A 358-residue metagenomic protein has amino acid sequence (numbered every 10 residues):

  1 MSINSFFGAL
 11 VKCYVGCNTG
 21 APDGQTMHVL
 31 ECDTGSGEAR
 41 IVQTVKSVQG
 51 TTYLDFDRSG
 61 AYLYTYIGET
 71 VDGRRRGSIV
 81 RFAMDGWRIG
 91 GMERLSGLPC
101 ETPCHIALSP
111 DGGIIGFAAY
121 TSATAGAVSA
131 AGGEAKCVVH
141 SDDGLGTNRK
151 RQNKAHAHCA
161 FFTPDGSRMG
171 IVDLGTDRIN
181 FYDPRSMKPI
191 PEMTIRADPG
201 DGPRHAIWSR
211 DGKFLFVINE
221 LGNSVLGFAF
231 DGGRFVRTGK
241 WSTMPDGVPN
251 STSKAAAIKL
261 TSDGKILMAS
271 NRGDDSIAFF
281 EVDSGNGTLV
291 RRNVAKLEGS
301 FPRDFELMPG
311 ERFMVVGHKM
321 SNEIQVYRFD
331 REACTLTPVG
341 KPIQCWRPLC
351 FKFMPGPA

Functional and structural regions predicted by a protein language model:
L10-V11, S59-A61, D111-G113, D165-S167 (+3 more regions): Short coil/turn segments that connect the beta-strands within blades of beta-propeller domains
V15-A21, T65-E69, G73, F117-Y120 (+6 more regions): Conserved beta-strand positions in repeat-built beta-propeller and related beta-rich domains
D23, Q49-T52, T102-C104, H156 (+6 more regions): Beta-rich catalytic cores
V29-G37, F82-R88, A127-K136, Y182-K188 (+3 more regions): Short loop/turn segments immediately following beta-strands, especially the blade-tip and inter-blade linker loops
I89-C159: Asp-box/WD-like beta-propeller blade repeats and closely related beta-sheet repeat scaffolds
K136-Q152, T194-I195, T238-N250, I343-P357: Surface-exposed loop and turn segments in beta-propeller and other repeat-based domains that flank or scaffold
T252-K319: Loop/turn-rich, solvent-exposed surfaces of beta-rich toroidal or solenoidal domains
